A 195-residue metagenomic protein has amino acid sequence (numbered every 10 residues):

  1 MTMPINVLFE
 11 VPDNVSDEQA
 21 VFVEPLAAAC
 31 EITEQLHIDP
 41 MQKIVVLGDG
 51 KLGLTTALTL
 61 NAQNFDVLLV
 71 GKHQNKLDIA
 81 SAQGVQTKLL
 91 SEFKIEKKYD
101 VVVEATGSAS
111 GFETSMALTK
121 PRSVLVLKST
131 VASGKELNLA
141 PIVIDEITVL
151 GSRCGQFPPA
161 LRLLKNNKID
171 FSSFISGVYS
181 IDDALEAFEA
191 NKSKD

Functional and structural regions predicted by a protein language model:
M1-F9: Glycine-rich phosphate/adenylate-binding loop and adjacent beta-alpha elements of nucleotide- or dinucleotide-binding
L8, L26-A29, G53, Y99 (+4 more regions): A general structural signal for well-ordered alpha-helical segments in protein cores
F9, L68, V124-L127, L150: Structural detector of well-ordered beta-strand residues that form the stable sheet scaffold of enzyme domains
S16-L90: Mid-domain Rossmann-like dinucleotide-binding core that forms the NAD(H)/NADP(H) cofactor-binding site
L36, D78-D145: Glycine-rich cofactor phosphate-binding loops and adjacent beta1-alpha1 units of small-molecule cofactor enzyme domains
S129-A132, R153-C154, Y179: Short strand-turn motif at the edge of the Rossmann-like AdoMet-binding core
V149-L150, L163: Rossmann-like dinucleotide-binding domain for NAD(H)/NADP(H)
P158-D195: C-terminal hydrophobic helical "lid"/dimerization subdomain of Rossmann-like NAD(P)H-dependent oxidoreductases
